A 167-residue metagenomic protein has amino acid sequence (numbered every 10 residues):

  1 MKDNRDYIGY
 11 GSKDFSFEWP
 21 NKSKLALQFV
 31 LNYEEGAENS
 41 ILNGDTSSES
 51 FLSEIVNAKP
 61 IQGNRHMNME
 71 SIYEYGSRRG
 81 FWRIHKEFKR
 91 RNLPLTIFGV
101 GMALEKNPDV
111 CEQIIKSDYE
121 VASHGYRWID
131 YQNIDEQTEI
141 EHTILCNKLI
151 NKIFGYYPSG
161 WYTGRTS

Functional and structural regions predicted by a protein language model:
K2-S167: Catalytic alpha-helical scaffold of carbohydrate-active enzymes acting on polysaccharides/glycoconjugates
